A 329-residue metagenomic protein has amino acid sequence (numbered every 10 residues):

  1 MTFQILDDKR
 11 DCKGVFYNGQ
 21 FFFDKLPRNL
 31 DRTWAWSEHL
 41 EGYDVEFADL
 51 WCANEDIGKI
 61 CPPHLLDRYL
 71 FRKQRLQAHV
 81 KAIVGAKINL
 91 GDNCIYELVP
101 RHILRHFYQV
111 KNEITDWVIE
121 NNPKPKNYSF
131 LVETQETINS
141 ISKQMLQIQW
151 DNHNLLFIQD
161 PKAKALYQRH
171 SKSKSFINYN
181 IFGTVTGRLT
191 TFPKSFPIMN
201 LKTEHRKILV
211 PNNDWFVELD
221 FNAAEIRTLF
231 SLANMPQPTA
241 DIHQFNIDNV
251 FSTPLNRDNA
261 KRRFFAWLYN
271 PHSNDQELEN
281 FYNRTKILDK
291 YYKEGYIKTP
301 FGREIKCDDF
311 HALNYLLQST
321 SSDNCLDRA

Functional and structural regions predicted by a protein language model:
T2-S129, P193-A312: Helical catalytic core of nucleic-acid polymerases
V118-N178: Duplex nucleic acid-engaging cores and interfaces of nucleic-acid transaction enzymes
K172-M199: N- or domain-start disorder-to-order transition segments that initiate the globular core
D308-D323: Short glycine-/aliphatic-rich beta-strand segments at the starts of folded cytosolic domains
N324-A329: Active-site palm subdomain of RNA-directed nucleic acid polymerases
